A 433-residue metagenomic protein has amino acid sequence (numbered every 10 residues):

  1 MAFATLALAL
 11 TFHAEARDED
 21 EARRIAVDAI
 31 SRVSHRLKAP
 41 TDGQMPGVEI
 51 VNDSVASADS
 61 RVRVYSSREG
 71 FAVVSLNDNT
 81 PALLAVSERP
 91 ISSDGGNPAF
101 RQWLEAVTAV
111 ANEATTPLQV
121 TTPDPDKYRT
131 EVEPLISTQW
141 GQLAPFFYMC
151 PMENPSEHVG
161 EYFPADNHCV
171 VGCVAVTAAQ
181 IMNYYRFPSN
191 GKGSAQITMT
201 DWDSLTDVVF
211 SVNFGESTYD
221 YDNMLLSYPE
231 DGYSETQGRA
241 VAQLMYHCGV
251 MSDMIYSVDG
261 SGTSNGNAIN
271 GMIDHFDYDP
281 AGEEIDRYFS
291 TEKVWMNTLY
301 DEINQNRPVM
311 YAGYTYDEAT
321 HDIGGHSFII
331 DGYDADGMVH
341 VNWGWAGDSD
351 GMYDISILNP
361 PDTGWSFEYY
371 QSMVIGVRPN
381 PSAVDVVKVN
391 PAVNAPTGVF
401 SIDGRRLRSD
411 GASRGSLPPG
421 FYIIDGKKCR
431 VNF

Functional and structural regions predicted by a protein language model:
M1-A9: Bacterial N-terminal signal peptides
E15-A56: Short, non-transmembrane alpha-helical segments in secretory-pathway proteins
E49-R68, N270, D274-N342: Active-site-adjacent substructure of cysteine-protease-like catalytic cores
V64-Y65, A72-V73, A85, G172-N183 (+7 more regions): Structural recognition of the beta-strand scaffold that forms the well-ordered cores of secreted hydrolase catalytic
S75-P90, D336-I355: Catalytic Cys-His active-site segments of thiol-dependent hydrolases/isopeptidases
L83-S261: Active-site-adjacent structural segments surrounding the nucleophilic cysteine of cysteine proteases and isopeptidases
P361-R405: Residue-level detector of functionally pivotal "anchor" positions at catalytic/ligand-binding pockets or at interdomain
V387-F433: C-terminal outer-membrane/trafficking sorting elements
